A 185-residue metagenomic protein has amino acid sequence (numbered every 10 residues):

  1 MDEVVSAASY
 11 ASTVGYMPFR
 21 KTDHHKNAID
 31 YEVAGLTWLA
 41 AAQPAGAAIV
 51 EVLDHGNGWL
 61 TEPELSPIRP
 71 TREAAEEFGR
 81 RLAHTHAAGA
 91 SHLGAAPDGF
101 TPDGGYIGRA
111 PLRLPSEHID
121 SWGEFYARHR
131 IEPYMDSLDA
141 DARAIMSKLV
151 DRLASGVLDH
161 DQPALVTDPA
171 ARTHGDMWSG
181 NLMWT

Functional and structural regions predicted by a protein language model:
M1-G15: ATP-binding glycine-rich phosphate-binding loop
E3-V4, A45, G175-D176: Short solvent-exposed loop/turn micro-motifs enriched in small/polar/acidic residues
S6-A8, A48-I49, W178: Residue-level marker for the onset of beta-strands and adjacent loop->beta junctions in well-ordered domains
T13-E124: ATP-binding pocket architecture of kinase catalytic cores
H55, S137, T185: Conserved residues at the C-terminal ends of beta-strands
A90-H174: An alpha-helical support segment within catalytic cores of ATP-dependent transferases
D176, G180-M183: Catalytic-loop signature of eukaryotic-like protein kinases
